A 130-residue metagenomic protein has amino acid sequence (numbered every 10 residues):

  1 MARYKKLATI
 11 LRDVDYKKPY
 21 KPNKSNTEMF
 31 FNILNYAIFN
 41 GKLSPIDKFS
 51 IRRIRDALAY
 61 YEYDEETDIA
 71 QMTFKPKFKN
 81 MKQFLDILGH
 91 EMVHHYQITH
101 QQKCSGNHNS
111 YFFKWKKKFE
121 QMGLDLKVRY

Functional and structural regions predicted by a protein language model:
M1-D86, H95-Y130: Active-site-proximal or metal-binding-adjacent scaffold patches in catalytic folds
E91: Walker B catalytic acidic pair
